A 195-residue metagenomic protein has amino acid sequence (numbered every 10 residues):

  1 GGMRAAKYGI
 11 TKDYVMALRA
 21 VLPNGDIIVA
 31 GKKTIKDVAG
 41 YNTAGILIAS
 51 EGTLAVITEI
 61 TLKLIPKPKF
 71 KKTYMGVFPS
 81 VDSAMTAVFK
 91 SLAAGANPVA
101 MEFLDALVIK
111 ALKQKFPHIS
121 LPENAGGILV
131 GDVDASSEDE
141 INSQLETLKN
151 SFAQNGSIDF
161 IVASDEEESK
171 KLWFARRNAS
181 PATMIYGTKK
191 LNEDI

Functional and structural regions predicted by a protein language model:
G1-I195: Noncatalytic alpha-helical scaffold of FAD-dependent oxidoreductases
